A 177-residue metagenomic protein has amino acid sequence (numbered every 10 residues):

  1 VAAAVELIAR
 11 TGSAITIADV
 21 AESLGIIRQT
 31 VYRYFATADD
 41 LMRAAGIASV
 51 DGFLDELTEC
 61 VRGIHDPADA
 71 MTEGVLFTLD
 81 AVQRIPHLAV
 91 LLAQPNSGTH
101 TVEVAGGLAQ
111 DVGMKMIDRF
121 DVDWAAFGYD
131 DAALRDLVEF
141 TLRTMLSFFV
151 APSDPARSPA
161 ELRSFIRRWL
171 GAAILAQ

Functional and structural regions predicted by a protein language model:
A3, L7-D40, A44: Helix-turn-helix
A3-I8, F53, L57, T78: Short hydrophobic clusters on alpha-helical segments that form packing/core surfaces in small helical domains
D19, A48, G52, D69-F77 (+2 more regions): Amphipathic alpha-helical interaction segments
A44, T58-R84: Hydrophobic alpha-helical connector segments
C60-I64, L92-N96, F148-P152: Secondary-structure edge/capping motif, primarily at the C-terminal ends of alpha-helices and the immediately following
L79-G107: Amphipathic alpha-helical segments used for helix-helix packing
D80-R84, V122, E139-S158, L170-Q177: Amphipathic C-terminal alpha-helical segment
T99-G128, A132-E139: Amphipathic alpha-helical packing segments from all-alpha helical-bundle domains
